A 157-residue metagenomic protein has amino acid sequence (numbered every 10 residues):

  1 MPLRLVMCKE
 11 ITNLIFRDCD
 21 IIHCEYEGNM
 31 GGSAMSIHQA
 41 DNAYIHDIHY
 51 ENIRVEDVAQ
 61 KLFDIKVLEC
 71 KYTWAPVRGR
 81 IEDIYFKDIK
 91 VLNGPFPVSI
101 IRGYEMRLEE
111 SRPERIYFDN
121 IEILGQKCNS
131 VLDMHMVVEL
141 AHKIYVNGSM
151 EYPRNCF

Functional and structural regions predicted by a protein language model:
M1-F157: Extracellular/periplasmic carbohydrate-active domains that bind, remodel, or depolymerize complex polysaccharides
